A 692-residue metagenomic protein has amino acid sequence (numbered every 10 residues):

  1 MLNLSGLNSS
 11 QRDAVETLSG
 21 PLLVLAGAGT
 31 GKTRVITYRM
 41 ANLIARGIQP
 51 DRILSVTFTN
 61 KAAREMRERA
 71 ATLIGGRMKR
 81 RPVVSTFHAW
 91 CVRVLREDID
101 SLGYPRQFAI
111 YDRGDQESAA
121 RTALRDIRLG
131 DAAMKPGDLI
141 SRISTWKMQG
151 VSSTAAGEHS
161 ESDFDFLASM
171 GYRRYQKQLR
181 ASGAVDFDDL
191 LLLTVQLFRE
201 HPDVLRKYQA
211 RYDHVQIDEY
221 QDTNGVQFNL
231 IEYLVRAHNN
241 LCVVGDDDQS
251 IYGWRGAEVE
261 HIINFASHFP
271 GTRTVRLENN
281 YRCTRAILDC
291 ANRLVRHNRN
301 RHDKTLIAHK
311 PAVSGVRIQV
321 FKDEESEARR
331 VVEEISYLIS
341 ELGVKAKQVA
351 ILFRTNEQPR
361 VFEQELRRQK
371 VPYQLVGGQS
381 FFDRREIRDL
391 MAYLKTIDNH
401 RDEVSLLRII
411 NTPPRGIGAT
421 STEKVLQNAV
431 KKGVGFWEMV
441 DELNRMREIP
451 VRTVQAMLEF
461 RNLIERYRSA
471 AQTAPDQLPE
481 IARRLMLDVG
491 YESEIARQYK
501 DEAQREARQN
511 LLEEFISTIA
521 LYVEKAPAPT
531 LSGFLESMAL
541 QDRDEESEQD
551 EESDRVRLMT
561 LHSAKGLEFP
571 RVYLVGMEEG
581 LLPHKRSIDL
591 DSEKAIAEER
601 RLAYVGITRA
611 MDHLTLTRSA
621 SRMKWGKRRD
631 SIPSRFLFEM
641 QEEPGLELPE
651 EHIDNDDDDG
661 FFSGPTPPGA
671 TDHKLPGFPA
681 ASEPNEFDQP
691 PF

Functional and structural regions predicted by a protein language model:
M1, P644-F692: Acidic, low-complexity intrinsically disordered tails
M1-R106, I110-Y111, E117, S182 (+4 more regions): P-loop NTPase Walker
L2-G6, N42-A45, T122, G225-F321 (+2 more regions): Conserved RecA-like helicase ATPase core segment that couples NTP binding/hydrolysis to strand translocation
S5-E16, G20-V24, R34-V35, L54-S55 (+6 more regions): Conserved helicase NTPase motor core
T17-L18, I74, K79-R81, D100-D189 (+5 more regions): ATP-hydrolysis module of ASCE/P-loop NTPase motor domains, specifically the Walker B Asp-Glu catalytic pair
G20, I48-R52, M78-R81, A119 (+10 more regions): Short glycine-/polar-rich loops that comprise or flank the Walker A/P-loop and associated switch/sensor motifs
A28-I36, P50, I99, P270-R273 (+3 more regions): Helicase P-loop NTPase motor core
E161, K345, P359-V371, R384 (+1 more regions): Conserved helicase C-terminal RecA-like lobe
